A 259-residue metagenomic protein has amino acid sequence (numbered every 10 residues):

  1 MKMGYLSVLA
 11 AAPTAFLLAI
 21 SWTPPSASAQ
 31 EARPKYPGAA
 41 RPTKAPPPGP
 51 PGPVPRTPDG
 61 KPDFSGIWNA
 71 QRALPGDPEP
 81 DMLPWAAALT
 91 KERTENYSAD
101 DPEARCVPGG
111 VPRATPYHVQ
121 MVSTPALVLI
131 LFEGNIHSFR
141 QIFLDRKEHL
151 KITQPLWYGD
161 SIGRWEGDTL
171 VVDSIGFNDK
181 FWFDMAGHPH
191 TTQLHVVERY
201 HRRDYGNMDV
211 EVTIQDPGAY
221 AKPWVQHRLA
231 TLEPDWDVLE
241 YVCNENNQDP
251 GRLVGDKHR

Functional and structural regions predicted by a protein language model:
K2-R259: PEST-like low-complexity, intrinsically disordered acidic/proline/serine-rich tracts that flank trafficking/processing
